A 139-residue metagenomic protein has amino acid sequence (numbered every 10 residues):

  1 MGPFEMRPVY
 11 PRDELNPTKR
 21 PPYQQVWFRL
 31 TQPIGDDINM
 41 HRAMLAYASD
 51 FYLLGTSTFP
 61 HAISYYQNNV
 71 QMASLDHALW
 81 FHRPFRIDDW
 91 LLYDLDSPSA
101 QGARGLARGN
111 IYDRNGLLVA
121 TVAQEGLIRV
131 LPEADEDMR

Functional and structural regions predicted by a protein language model:
M1-R139: Terminal targeting signals and extreme-terminal segments of soluble enzymes
